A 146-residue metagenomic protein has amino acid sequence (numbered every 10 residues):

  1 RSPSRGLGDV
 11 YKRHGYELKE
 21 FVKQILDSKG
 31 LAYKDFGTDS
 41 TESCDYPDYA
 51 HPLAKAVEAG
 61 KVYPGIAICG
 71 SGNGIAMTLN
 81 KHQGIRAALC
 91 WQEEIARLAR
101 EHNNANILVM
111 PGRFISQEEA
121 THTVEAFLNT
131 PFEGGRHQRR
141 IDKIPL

Functional and structural regions predicted by a protein language model:
R1-Y11: Single conserved hydrophobic/aromatic residue that forms the stacking wall/gate of nucleotide- or nucleobase-binding
D9, R13-K29: Glycine-rich phosphate/diphosphate-binding loop of Rossmann-like nucleotide-binding domains
H14-E17, E93-L146: C-terminal binding/interaction regions
K29-K34, V62: A generic structural motif
A32-S43: A short beta-strand-loop structural module common to alpha/beta enzyme folds
Y49-S71: Short, structured active-site "lid" loops
A67-R113: Mid-chain, well-packed structural core segment of small domains
